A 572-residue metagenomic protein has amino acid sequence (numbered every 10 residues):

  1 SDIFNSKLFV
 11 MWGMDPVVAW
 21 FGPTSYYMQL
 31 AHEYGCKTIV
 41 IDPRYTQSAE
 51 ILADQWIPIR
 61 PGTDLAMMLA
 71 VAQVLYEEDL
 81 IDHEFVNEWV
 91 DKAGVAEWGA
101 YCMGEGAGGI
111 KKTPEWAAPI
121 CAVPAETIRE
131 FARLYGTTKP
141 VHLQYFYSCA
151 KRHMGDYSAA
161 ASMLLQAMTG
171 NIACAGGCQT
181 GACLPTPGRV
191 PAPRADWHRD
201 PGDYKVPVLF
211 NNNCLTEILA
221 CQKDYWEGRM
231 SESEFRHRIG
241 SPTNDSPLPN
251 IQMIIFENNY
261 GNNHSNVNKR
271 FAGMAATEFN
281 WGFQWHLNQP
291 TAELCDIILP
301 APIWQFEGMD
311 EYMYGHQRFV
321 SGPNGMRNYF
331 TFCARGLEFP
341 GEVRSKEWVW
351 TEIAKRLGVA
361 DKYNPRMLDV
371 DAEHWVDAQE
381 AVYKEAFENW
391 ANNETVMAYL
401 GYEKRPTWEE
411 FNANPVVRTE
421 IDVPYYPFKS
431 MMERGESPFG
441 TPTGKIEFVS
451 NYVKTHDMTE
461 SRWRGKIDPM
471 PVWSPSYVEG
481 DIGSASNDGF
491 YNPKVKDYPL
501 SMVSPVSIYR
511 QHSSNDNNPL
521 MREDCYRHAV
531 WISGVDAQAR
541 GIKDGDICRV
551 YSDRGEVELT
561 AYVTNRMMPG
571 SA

Functional and structural regions predicted by a protein language model:
S1-I41, L65-L69, L164-E293, P302-I303 (+2 more regions): Extended redox/cofactor-interaction regions of prokaryotic respiratory oxidoreductases
W12, L52-A53, G94-V95, I110-W116 (+2 more regions): Flexible glycine/proline-enriched surface loops and loop-helix/loop-strand junctions
I39, R44-T138: Long, well-ordered, tryptophan-enriched scaffold segments
Q73, E77, I81, A167-C174 (+8 more regions): Short, well-ordered loop/turn and helix-capping segments at boundaries between secondary-structure elements and domains
I81-V86, H142, A173-T180, K362-L368: Flexible, glycine/charged-enriched surface loops at secondary-structure junctions
W116-I120, F146-H153, P185-T186, N259-N262 (+1 more regions): Conserved short loop/turn motifs at secondary-structure junctions
Q305-E338, V349-W350, A354, V359 (+1 more regions): Glycine/threonine-rich phosphate-binding loop and adjacent beta-strand/alpha-helix elements that clamp
F330-G336, V343-G401, S513-W531, V535-A572: Long, contiguous, secondary-structure-rich segments that constitute the structural scaffold of globular domains
